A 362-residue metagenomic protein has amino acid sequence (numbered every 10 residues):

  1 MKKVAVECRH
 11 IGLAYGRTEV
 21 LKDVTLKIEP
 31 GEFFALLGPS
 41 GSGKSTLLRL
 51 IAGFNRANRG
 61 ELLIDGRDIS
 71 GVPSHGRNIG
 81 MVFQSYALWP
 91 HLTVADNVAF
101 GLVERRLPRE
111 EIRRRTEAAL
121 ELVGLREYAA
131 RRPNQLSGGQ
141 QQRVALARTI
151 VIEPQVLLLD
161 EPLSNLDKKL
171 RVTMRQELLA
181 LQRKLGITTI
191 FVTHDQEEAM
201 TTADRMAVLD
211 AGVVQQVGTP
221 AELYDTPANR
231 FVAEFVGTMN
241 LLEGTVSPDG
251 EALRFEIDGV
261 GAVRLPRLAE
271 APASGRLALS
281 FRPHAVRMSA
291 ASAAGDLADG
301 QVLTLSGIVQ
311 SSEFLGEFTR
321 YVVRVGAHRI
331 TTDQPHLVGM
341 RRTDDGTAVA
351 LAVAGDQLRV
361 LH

Functional and structural regions predicted by a protein language model:
F33, S74-G80, Q84-E234: ABC ATPase nucleotide-binding domains
L37-P39: The feature captures the beta-strand-to-loop junction immediately N-terminal to the Walker
A52: Helix-to-loop junction immediately C-terminal to a conserved catalytic motif
N58-E61, E111, A211, E243: Conserved coupling/switch loops of ABC nucleotide-binding domains, chiefly the family-specific signature
G60-D68: Conserved ABC transporter NBD signature motif
M239, D249-H362: Non-catalytic connector elements of ABC transporters
